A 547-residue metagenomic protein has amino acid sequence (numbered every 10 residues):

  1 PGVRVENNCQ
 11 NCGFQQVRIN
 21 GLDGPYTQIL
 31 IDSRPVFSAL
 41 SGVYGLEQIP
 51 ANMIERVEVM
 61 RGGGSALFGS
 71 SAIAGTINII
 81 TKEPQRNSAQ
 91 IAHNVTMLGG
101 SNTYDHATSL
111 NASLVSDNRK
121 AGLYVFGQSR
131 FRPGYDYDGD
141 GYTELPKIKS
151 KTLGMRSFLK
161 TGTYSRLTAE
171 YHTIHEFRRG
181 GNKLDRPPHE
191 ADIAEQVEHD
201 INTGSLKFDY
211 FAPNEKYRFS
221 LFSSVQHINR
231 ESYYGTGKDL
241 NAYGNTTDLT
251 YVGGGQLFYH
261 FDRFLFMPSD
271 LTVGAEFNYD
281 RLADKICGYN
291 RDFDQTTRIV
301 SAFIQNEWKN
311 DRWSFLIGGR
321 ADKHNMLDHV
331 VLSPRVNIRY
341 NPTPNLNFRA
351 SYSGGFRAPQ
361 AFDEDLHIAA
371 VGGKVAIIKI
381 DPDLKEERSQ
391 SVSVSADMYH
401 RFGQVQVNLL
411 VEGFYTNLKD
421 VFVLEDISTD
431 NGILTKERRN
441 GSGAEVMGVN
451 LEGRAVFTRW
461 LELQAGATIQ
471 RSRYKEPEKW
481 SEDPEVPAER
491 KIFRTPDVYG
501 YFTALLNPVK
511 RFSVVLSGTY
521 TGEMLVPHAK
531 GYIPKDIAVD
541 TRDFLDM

Functional and structural regions predicted by a protein language model:
P1-P35, E55: Extracytoplasmic beta-strand/coil segments of soluble accessory domains associated with Gram-negative outer-membrane
Q16-R18, R34-R61, K82: Short acidic/polar hinge/loop motifs at secondary-structure boundaries that mediate gating or recognition
S38-L40, M53-E55, A66-N78, K82-G139 (+2 more regions): Outer-membrane beta-barrel translocator/receptor signature
L110, R218-Y234, R349, D383-R439 (+1 more regions): Membrane-embedded beta-barrel scaffold of Gram-negative outer-membrane proteins
N118-D138, S150, R179, S220-G235 (+5 more regions): Surface-exposed extracellular loop regions of Gram-negative outer-membrane beta-barrel proteins
R132-T152, F158-F219, V225-T250: Flexible loop and strand-edge segments within Gram-negative outer membrane beta-barrel domains
F266-T272, E276, K285-N417, T503-V509 (+1 more regions): Structural signature of Gram-negative outer-membrane beta-barrels, strongest in the C-terminal barrel of TonB-dependent
K309-S314, F414-N417, E437-K530: Gram-negative outer-membrane beta-barrel transporters
